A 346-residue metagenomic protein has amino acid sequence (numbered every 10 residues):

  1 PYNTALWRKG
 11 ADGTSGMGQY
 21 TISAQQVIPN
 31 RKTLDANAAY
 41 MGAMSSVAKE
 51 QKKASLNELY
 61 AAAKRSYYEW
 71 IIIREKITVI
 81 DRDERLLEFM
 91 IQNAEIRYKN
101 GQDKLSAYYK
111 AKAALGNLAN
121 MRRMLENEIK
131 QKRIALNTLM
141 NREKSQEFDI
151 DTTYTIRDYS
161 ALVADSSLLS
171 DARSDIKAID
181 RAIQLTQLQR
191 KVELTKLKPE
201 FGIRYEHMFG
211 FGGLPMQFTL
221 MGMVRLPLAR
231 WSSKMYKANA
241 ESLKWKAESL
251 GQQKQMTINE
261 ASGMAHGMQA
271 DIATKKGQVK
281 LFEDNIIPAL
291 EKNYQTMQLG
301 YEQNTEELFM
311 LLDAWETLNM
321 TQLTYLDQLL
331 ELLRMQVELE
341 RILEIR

Functional and structural regions predicted by a protein language model:
P1-E69, D81, E88, L105 (+1 more regions): Short flexible linkers and secondary-structure junctions
P1-N3, V27-I28, A36, Q102-K104 (+5 more regions): Bacterial Sec-pathway N-terminal export signals of envelope proteins
P1-N30, L168-E241, G263, R341: A small-residue-enriched
A24, M41, A48, W70 (+7 more regions): Buried hydrophobic packing residues in well-ordered domains
N37, A107, D175, N239 (+1 more regions): DHp/HisKA histidine-phosphotransfer helix
A39, E58-A172, M268-D271, K275 (+1 more regions): Periplasmic alpha-helical coiled-coil/stalk elements that build and connect Gram-negative outer-membrane
S55, L59-I80, I96, K132 (+3 more regions): Amphipathic alpha-helical coiled-coil segments
N120-R123, N127, H207, G213-P215 (+3 more regions): Outer-membrane beta-barrel domain signature
